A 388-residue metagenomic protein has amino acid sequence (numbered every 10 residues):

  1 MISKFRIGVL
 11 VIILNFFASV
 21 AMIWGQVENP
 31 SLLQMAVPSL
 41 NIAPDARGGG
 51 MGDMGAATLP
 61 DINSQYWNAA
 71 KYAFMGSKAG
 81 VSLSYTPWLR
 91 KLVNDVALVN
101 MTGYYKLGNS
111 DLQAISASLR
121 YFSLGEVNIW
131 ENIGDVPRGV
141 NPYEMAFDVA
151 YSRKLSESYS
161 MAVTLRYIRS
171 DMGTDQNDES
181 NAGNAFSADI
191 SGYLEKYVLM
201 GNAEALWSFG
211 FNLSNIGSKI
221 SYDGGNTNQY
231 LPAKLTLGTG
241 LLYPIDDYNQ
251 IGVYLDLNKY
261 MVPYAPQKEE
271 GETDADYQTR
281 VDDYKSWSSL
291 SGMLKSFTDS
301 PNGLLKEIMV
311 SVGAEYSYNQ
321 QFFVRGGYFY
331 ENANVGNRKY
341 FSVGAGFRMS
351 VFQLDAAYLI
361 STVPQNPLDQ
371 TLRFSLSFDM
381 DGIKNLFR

Functional and structural regions predicted by a protein language model:
M1-R6: N-terminal secretory signal peptides that target proteins for export/translocation
G8-V11, Q34: Short N-terminal leader segment in a subset of presequences, especially plant chloroplast and some mitochondrial
L10-S19: Bacterial N-terminal signal peptides
W24-R388: Subset of outer-membrane beta-barrel
